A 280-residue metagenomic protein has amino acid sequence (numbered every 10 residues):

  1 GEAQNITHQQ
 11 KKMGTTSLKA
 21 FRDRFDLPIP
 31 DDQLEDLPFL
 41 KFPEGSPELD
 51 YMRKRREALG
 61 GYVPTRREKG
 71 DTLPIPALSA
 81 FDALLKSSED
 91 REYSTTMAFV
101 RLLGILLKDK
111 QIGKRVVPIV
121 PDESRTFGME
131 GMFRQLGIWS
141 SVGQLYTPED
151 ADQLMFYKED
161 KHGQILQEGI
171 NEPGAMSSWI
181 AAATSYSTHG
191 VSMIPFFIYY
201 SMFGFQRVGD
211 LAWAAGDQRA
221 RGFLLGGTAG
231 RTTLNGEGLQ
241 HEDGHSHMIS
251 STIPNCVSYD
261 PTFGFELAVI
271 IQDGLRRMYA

Functional and structural regions predicted by a protein language model:
A3-Q4: Conserved RecA-like P-loop NTPase helicase motor core
Q10: Short, flexible loop motifs at catalytic/binding sites
T16-F21: N-terminal alpha/beta PP-like core and its mobile active-site loop of ThDP/TPP-dependent enzymes
F25-F39: Conserved phosphoryl-transfer catalytic core
L37-A280: Thiamine diphosphate
